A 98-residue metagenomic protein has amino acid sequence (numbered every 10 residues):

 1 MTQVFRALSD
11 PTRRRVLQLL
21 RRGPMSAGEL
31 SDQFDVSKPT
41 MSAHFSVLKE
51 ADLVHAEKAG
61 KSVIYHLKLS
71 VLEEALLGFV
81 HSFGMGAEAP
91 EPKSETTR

Functional and structural regions predicted by a protein language model:
T2-S37, A59-L72: N-terminal helix-turn-helix DNA-binding core of bacterial DNA-binding proteins
D32, A43, K49-E50: Alpha-helical residues within the helix-turn-helix
T40: Residues in the helix-turn-helix
L69-R98: Amphipathic alpha-helical dimerization/coiled-coil segments that flank or bridge DNA-binding/regulatory modules
